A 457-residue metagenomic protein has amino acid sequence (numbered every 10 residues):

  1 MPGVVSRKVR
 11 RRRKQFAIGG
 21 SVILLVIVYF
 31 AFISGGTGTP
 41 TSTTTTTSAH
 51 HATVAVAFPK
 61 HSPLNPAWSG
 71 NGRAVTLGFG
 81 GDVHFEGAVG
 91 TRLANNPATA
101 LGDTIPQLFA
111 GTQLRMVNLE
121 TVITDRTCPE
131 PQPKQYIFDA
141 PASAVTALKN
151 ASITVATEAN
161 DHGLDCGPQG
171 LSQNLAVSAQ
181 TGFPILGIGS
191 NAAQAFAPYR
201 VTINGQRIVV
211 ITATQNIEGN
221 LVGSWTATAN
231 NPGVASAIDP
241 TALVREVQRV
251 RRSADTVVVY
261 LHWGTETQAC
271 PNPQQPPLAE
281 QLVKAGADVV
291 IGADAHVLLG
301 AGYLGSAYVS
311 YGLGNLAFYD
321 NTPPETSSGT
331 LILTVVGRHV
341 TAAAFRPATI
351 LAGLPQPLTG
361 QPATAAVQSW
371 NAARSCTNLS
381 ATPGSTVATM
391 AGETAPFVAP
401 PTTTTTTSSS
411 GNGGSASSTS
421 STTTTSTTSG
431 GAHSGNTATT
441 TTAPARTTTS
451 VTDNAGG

Functional and structural regions predicted by a protein language model:
P2-V4, K14-I23, Y29-P40, T46-S415 (+2 more regions): Acidic, metal/ion-coordinating pockets
R7-R11: Membrane-proximal basic amphipathic "stem/tether" segments
